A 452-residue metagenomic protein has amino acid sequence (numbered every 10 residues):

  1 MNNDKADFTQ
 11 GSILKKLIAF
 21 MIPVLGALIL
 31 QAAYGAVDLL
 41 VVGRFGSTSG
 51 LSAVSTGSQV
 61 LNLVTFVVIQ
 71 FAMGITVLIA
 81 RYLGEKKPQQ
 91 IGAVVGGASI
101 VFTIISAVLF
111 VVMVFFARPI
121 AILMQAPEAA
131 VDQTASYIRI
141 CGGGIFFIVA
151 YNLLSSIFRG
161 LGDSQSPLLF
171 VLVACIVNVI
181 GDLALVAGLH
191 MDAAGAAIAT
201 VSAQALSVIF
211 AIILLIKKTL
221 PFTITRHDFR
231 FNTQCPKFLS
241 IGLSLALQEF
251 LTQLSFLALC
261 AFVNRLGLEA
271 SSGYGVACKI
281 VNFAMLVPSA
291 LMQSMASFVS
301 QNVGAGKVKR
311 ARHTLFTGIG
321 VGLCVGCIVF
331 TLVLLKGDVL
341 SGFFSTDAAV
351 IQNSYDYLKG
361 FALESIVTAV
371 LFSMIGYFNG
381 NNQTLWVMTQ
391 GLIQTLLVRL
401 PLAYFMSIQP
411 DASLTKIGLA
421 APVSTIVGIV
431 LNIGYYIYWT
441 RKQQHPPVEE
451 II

Functional and structural regions predicted by a protein language model:
M1-M21, I79-F146, G188-L243, V299-E364 (+1 more regions): Short alpha-helical transmembrane segments in multi-pass integral membrane proteins
F8-L40, R44-F45, Q59-G74, L78 (+7 more regions): N-terminal transmembrane alpha-helices
A19-D38, I140, A174, A203-S207 (+4 more regions): Transmembrane helical elements of multi-pass membrane transporters/channels
V24, L28, L40, V77 (+15 more regions): Transmembrane alpha-helix boundary and packing residues in multipass membrane permease domains and related
G26, L30, Y34, V64 (+15 more regions): Residue-level hotspots within pore-lining transmembrane alpha-helices of multi-pass secondary transporters
I29, A33-S52, A121-E128, A184-M191 (+4 more regions): Helix-terminus/linker motif at the lipid-water interface of multi-pass membrane proteins
L51-V111, I148-P167, G273-G337, T368-Q390: Small-residue-rich hydrophobic transmembrane alpha-helices
A72, C141-R159, P167-C175, A196-I209 (+5 more regions): Short runs within selected transmembrane alpha-helices of multi-pass transporters and secretion channels
